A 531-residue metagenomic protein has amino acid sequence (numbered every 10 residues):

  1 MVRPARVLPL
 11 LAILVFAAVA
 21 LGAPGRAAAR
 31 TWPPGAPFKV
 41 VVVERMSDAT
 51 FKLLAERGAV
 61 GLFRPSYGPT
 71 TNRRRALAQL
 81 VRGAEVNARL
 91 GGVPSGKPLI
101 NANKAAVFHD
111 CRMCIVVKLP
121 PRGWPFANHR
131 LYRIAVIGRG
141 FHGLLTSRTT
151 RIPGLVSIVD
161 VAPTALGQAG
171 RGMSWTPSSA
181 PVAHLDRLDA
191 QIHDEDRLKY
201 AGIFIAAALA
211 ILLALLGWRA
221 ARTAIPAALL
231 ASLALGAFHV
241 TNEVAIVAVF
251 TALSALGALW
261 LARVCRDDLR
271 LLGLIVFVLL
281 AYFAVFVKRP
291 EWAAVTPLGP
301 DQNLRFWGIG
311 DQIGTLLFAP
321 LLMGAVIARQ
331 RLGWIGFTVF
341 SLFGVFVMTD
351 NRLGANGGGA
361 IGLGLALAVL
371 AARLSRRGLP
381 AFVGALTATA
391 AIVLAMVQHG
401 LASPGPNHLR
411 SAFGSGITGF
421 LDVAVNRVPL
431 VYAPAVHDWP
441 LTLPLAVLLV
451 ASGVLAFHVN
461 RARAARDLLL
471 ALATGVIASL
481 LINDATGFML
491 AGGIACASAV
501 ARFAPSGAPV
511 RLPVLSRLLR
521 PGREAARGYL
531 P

Functional and structural regions predicted by a protein language model:
A5, R266-G273, L332-I335, S375-T387: Membrane-interfacial entry segments at the cytosolic side of transmembrane helices
G25-E195: Soluble extramembrane regions of membrane proteins in the secretory/endomembrane system
A183-E195, E291-T315, G416-P440: Juxtamembrane membrane-water interface segments that cap and precede transmembrane helices
D186-N303, G314-R331: Core alpha-helical transmembrane segments of integral membrane proteins
A206-L212, V249-R266, G310-R329, G362-R376 (+2 more regions): Hydrophobic cores of alpha-helical transmembrane segments in multi-pass inner/ER membrane proteins, independent
A237-V244, M348-G357, L481-F488: Membrane-interface helix caps and helix-loop-helix hairpins in membrane proteins
L271-K288, G299, V383-G416: Aromatic-rich transmembrane-lumenal/periplasmic boundary elements in polytopic membrane proteins
W334, L455-L469: Membrane-interface helix-loop-helix junctions at transmembrane boundaries of multi-pass membrane enzymes, predominantly
